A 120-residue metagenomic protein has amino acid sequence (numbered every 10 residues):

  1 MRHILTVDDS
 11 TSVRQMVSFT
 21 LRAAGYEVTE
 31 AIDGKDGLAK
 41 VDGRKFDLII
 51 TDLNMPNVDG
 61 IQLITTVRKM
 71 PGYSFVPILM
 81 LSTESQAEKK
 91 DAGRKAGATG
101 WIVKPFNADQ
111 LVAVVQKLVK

Functional and structural regions predicted by a protein language model:
Q15-A23: Charged docking surfaces used in two-component/phosphorelay signaling
G25-I32, K40: Short hydrophobic/Thr-rich beta-strand motif most characteristic of the beta2 strand and flanking loop of CheY-like
R44-I50: Active-site beta3 strand of CheY-like receiver
D52, S82: Active-site residues of response regulator receiver
M55: Receiver (REC) domain active-site loop signature in two-component systems and cognate sites in sensor histidine kinases
F106-V115: C-terminal output helix
